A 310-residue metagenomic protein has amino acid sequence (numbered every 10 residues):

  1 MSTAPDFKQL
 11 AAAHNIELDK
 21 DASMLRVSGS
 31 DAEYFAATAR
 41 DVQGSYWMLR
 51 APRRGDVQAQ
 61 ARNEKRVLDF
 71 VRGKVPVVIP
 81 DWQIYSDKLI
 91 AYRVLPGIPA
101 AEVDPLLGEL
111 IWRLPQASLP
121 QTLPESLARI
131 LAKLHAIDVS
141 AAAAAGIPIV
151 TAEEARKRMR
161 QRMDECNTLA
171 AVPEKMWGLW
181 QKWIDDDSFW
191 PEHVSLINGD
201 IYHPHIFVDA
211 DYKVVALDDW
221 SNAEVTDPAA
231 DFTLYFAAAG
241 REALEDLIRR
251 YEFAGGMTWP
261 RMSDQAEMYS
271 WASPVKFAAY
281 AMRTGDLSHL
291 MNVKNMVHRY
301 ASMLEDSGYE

Functional and structural regions predicted by a protein language model:
S2-L18, P96, I111-E125, R129-G199 (+3 more regions): An alpha-helical support segment within catalytic cores of ATP-dependent transferases
I16-M24, V172-W177, G256-Q265: Short, surface-exposed acidic
S23-V150: ATP-binding pocket architecture of kinase catalytic cores
A32, D56, V225, L234-E310: Helix-rich C-terminal or lid/interface subdomains of diverse kinases
A32-R40, L49, Q181-A230: Active-site acidic catalytic loop and adjacent metal/ATP-binding pocket of ATP-dependent phosphoryl transfer enzymes
V42-G44, D87, A210-K213, W271-P274: Short strand-connecting beta-turns/loops that link adjacent beta-strands
K74-V77, A170, A254-M257: Short helix-capping segments at alpha-helix termini
